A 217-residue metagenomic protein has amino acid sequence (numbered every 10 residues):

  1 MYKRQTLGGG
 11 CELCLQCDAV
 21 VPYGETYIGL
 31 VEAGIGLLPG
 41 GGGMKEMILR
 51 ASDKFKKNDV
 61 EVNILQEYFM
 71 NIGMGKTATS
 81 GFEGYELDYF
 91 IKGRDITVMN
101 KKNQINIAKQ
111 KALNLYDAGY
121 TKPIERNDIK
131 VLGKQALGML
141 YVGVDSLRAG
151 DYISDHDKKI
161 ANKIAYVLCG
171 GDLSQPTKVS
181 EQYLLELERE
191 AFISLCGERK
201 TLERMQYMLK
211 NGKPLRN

Functional and structural regions predicted by a protein language model:
M1-Q5: Conserved small/polar residues in nucleotide/adenosyl-binding loops
G9-A19, Y23-E61, Q66: CoA-thioester-processing core
C11, G81-F82: Short glycine-/small-residue-rich flexible loop motifs, especially phosphate/cofactor-binding loops
L49-S80, E86, I91-N217: Intrinsically disordered, low-complexity segments enriched in small/flexible residues
